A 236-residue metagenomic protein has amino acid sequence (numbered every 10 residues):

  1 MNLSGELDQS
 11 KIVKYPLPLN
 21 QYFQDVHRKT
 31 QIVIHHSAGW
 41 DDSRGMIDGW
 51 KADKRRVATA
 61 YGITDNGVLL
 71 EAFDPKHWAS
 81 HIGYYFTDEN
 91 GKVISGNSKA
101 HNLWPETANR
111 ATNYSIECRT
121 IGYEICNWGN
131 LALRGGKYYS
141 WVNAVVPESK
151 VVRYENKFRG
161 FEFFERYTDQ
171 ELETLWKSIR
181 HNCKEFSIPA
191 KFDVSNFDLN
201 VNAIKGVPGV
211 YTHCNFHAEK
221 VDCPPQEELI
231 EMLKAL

Functional and structural regions predicted by a protein language model:
N2-P189: Active-site-adjacent loop/helix surface patches within enzyme catalytic domains that shape the substrate-binding cleft
K51, N202-A203: Alpha-helical interaction segments
E185-N202: Surface-exposed patches in mature extracellular/periplasmic domains of secreted proteins
A203-L236: Short, low-complexity, polybasic intrinsically disordered segments
